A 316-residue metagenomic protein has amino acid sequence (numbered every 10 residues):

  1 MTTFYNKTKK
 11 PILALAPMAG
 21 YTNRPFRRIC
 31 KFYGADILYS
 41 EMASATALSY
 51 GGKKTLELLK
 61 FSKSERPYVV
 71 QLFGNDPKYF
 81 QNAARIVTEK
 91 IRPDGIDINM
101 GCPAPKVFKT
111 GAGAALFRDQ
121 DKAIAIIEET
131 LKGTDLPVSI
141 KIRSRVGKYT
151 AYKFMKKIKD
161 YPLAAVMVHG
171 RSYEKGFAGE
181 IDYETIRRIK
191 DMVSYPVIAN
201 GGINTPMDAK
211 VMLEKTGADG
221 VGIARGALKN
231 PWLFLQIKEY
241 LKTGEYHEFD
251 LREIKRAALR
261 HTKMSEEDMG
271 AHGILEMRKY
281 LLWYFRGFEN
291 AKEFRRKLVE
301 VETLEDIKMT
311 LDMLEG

Functional and structural regions predicted by a protein language model:
M1-K9, L13-A14, A19, R24-P25 (+5 more regions): Alpha/beta catalytic cores of nucleotide-metabolism and tRNA/nucleoside-modifying enzymes
M1-Y5, M18-D94: Glycine-rich, positively charged N-terminal anion/phosphate-binding segment
T2-L13, L48-P67, C102-T110, T130-L131 (+1 more regions): N-terminal small/glycine-rich loop or linker at the start of catalytic domains across soluble metabolic enzymes
L13-P17, L38-S40, Y68-L72, I96 (+4 more regions): Hydrophobic faces of well-ordered beta-strands that scaffold small-molecule active sites in alpha/beta enzyme cores
M18-G20, A43-A45, F73-N75, G101-P103 (+4 more regions): Active-site beta-loop-alpha junctions enriched in small/polar residues
L48-G51, G176, N230-Q236: Short, charged, surface-exposed secondary-structure boundary motifs
Q81-T110, Q120-Y195: Alpha/beta enzyme core
A114-R118: A glycine- and small-aliphatic-rich helix-loop capping segment at beta-alpha/alpha-beta transitions that lines
